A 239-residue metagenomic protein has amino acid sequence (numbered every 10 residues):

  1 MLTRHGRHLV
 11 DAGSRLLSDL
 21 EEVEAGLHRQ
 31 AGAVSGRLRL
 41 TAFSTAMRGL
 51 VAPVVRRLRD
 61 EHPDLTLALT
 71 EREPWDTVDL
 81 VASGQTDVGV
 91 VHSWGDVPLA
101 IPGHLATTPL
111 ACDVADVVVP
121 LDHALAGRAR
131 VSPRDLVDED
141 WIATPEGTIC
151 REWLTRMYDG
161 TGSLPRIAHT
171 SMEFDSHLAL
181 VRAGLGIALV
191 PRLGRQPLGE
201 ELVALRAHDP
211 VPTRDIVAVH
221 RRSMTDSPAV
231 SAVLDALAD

Functional and structural regions predicted by a protein language model:
M1-G32, V91: Alpha-helical "hinge/linker" immediately C-terminal to small N-terminal DNA-binding modules
T3-G6, L40, V81-A82, L136 (+2 more regions): Hydrophobic residues within well-ordered alpha-helices
Q30, P53-R57, W75-A115, V119 (+2 more regions): Short beta-strand-centered segments that line the small-molecule binding cleft or hinge of alpha/beta clamshell
S35-P98, L164, S171: Central regulatory/effector-binding core of bacterial HTH transcription factors
M47, E73-T86, H92, A143 (+1 more regions): Hydrophobic hinge/microswitch elements
L50, V203-D239: A late-sequence structural motif
H92, L125-A129, P133, E139-T161 (+1 more regions): Secondary-structure junction motif
G103-L121, A129-V137, A207-I216: Short Pro/Gly-enriched coil loops immediately N-terminal to beta-strands
